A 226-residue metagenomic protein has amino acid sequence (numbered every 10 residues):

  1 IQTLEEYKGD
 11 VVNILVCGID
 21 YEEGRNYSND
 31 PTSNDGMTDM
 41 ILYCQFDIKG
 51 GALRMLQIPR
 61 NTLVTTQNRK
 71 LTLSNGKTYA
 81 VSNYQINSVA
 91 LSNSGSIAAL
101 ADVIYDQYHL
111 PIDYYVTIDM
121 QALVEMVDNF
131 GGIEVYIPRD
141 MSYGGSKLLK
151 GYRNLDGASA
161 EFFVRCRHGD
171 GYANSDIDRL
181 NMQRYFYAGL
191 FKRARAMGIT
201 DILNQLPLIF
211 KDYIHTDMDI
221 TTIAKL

Functional and structural regions predicted by a protein language model:
I1-L226: Non-catalytic, solvent-exposed segments at the cell envelope interface
